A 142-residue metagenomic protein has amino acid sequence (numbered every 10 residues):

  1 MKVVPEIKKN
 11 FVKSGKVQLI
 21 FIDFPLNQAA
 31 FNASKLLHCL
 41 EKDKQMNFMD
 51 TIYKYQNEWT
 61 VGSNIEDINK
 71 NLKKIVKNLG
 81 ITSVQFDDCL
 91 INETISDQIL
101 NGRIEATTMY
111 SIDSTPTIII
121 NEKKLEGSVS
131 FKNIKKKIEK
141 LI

Functional and structural regions predicted by a protein language model:
M1-K13: Typically the conserved alpha-helix immediately C-terminal to a functionally engaged Cys/Sec in thioredoxin-like
K13-S14, K42: Charged, alpha-helical scaffolding/interaction elements associated with membrane systems
Q18-I20: A fold-wide structural signal in alpha/beta-hydrolase
P25-S114, I119-K123, S128, K132 (+1 more regions): Cysteine-centric redox/oxidoreductase cores and disulfide-bonded domains
